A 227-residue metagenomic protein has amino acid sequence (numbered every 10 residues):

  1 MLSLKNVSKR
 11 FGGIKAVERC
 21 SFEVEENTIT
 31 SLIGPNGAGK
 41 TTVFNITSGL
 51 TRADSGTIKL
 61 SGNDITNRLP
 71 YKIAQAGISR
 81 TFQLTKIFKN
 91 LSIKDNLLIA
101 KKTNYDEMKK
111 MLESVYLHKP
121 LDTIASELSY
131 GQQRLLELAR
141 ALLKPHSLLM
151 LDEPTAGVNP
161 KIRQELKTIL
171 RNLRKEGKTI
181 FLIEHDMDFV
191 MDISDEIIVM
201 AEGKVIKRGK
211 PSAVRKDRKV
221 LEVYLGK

Functional and structural regions predicted by a protein language model:
M1-S3, V7-K227: Glycine-rich phosphate-binding loops of nucleotide-dependent enzymes
